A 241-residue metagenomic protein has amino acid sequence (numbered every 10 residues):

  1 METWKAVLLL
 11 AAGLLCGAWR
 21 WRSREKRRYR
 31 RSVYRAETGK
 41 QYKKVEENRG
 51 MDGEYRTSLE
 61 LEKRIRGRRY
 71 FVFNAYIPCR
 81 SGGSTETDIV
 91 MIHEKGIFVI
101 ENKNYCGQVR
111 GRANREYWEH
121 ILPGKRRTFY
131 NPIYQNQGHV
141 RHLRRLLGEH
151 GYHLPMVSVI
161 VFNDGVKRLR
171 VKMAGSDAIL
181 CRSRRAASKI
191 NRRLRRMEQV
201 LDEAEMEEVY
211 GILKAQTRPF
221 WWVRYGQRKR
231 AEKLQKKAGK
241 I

Functional and structural regions predicted by a protein language model:
M1-T85, G96, K125-I241: Surface-exposed interaction regions that form or flank ligand-binding interfaces
A36-T38, R115-L122: Short, basic/glycine-rich phosphate-binding loops at helix/coil junctions that contact nucleotide phosphates
E86-I92: Catalytic metal-binding acidic patch
I92-Y117: Active-site beta-strand-loop-beta-strand hairpin of nuclease catalytic cores that positions key catalytic residues
